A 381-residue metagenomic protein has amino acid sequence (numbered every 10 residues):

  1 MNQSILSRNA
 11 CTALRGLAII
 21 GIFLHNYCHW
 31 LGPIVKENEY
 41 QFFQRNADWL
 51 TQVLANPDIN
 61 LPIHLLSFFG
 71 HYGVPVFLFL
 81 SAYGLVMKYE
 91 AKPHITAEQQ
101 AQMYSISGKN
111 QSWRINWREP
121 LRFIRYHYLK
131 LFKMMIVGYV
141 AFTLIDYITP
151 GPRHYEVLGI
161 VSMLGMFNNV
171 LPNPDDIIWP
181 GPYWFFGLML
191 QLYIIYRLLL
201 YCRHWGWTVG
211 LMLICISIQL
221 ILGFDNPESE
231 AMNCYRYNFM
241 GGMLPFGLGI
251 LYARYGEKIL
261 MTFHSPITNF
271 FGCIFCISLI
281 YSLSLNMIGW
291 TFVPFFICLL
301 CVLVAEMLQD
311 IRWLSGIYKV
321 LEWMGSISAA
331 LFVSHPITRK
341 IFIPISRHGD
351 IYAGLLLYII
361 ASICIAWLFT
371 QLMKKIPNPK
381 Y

Functional and structural regions predicted by a protein language model:
M1-I216, R347-Y381: Membrane-cytosol interface segments of multi-pass membrane proteins, especially ER/Golgi lipid-handling enzymes
H25-N26, F332-H335: Histidine-centered divalent metal-coordination motifs
L85-V86, F142, I221-G223, A253 (+4 more regions): Hydrophobic alpha-helical segments of integral membrane proteins
Q219-A330, I337-Y358: Alpha-helical transmembrane segments and terminal signal-anchor/GPI-anchor hydrophobic tails, characterized by long
